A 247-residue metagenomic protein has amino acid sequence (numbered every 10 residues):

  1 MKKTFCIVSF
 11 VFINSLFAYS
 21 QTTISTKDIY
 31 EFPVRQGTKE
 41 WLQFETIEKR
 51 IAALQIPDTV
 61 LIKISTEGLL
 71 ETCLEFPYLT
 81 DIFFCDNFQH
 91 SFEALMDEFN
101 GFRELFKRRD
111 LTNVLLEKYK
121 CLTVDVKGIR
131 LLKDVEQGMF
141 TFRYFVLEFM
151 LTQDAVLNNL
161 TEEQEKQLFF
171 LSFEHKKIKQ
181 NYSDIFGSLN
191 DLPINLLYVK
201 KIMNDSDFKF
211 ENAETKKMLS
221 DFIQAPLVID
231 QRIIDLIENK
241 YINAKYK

Functional and structural regions predicted by a protein language model:
T4-I13: Sec-dependent N-terminal signal peptides
N14-Y19: C-terminal segment of classical bacterial N-terminal signal peptides
Q21, D28-K247: Non-catalytic all-alpha helical scaffold/repeat segments
